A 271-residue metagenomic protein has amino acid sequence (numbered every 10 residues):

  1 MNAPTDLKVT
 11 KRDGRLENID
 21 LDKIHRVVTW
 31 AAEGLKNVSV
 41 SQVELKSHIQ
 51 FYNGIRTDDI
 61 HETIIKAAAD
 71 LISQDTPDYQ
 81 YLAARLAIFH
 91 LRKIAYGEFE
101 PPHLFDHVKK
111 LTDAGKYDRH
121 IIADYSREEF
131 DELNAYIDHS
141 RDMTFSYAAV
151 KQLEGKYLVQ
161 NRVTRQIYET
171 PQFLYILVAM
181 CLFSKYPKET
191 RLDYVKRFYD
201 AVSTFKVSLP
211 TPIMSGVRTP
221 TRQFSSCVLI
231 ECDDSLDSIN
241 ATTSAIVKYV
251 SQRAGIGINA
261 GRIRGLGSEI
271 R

Functional and structural regions predicted by a protein language model:
M1-R271: Extended catalytic cores of very large enzyme megasubunits
